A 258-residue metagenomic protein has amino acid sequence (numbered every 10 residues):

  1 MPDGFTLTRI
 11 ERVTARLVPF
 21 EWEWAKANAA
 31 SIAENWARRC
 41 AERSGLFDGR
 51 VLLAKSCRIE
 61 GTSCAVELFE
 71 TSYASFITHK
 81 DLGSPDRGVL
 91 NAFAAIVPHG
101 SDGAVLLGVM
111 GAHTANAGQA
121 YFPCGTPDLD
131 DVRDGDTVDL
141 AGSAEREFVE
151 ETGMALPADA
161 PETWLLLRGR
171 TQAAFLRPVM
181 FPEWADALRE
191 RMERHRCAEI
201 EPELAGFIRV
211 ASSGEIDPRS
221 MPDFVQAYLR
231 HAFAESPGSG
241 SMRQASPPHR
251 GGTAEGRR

Functional and structural regions predicted by a protein language model:
M1-F122, T126-R146, M154-R258: N-terminal leader/linker segments that precede catalytic domains of diphosphate-processing enzymes
E150: Active-site recognition of the HExxH zinc-binding catalytic motif
